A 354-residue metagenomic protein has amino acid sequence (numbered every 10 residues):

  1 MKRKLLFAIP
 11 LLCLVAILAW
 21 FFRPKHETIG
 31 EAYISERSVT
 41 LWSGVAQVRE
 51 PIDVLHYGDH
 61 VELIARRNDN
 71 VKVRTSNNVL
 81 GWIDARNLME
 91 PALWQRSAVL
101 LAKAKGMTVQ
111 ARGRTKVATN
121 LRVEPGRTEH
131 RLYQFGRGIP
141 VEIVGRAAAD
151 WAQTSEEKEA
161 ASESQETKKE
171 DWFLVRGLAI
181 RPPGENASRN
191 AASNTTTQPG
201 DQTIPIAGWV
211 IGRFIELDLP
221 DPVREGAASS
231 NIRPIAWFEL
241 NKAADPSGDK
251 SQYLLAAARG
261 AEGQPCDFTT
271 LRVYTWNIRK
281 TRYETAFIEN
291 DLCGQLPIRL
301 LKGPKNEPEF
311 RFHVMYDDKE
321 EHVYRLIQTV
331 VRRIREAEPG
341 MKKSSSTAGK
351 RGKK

Functional and structural regions predicted by a protein language model:
K2-K4, A19-E36, E50, E62 (+5 more regions): Boundary regions of SH3-family modules and the immediately adjacent low-complexity/disordered segments in eukaryotic
F7-W20: Hydrophobic membrane-insertion alpha-helices, especially the h-region of bacterial N-terminal signal peptides
L41, L121, L271-Y274, E321-V323: Hydrophobic beta-strand positions in blades of beta-propellers and related beta-sheet-rich domains
S43-R66, V123-R146, W151-A152: SH3/SH3-like (including bacterial SH3b) beta-barrel domains that bind proline-rich motifs or cell-wall ligands
A98-R131, G136-R137: Surface-exposed, polar helix/loop patches in the mature regions of secreted/periplasmic/lumenal proteins that form
K250-Q264, N306-D317: Short beta-strand elements that form the blades of beta-propeller/WD-repeat-like and other beta-sheet-rich scaffold
H313-I327: Short, exposed beta-strand-loop hairpins at the edges of beta-sheets in extracellular/periplasmic proteins
